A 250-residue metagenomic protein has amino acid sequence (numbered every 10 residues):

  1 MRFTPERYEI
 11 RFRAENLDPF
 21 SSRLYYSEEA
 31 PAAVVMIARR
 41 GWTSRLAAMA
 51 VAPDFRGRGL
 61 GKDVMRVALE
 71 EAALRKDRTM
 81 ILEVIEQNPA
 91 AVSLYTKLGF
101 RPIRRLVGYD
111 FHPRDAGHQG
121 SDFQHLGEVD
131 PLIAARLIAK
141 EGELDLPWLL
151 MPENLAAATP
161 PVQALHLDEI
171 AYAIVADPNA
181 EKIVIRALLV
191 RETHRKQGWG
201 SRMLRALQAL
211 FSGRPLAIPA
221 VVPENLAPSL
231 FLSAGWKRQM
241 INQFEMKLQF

Functional and structural regions predicted by a protein language model:
M1-P31, A139-H166: Active-site rim helix/loop that mediates acceptor-substrate recognition in acyltransferases
L24, A30-A38, R45-A50, H166-L189: Conserved beta-strand in the GNAT
R39, A52-D54, R58, E86-Q87 (+1 more regions): Active-site acidic-Proline motif in GNAT/NAT acetyltransferases
F55, G59-V67, H194, G198-A206: Conserved acetyl-CoA pyrophosphate-binding loop and the N-cap/start of the following alpha-helix in GNAT-like
R58, K62, L74, E86-R104 (+2 more regions): Conserved active-site alpha-helix within GNAT-family acetyltransferase domains
A72-E83, F211-P223: Conserved GNAT acetyl-CoA-binding A-motif
R78, I85-N88, V107-L137, P223 (+1 more regions): C-terminal "cap" of GNAT-fold acetyltransferases
